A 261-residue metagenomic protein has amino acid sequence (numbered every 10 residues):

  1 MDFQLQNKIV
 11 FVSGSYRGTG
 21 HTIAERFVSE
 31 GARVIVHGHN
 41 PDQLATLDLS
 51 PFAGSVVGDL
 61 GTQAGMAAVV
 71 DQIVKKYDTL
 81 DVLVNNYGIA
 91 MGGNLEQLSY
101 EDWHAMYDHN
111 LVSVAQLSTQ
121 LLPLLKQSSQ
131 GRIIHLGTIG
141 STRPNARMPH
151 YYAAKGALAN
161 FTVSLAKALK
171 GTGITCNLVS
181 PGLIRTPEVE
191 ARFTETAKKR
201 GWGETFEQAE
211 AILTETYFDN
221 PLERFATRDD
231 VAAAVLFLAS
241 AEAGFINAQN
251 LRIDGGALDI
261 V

Functional and structural regions predicted by a protein language model:
I9, Y16-R17: Conserved glycine-rich cofactor-binding loop
N94-L95, D102-Y107, T216: Substrate-binding pocket helix/loop in short-chain dehydrogenase/reductase
S118, A154: Active-site helix of classical SDR
P123, K167-A168, G244: Alpha-helical segment proximal to the catalytic Tyr-Lys
T138: Residue(s) in the substrate-gating loop at a strand-loop-helix junction that position the organic substrate next
R143, V235-F237, N247-V261: Short C-terminal tail/terminal secondary-structure segment of NAD(P)H-dependent dehydrogenase/reductase domains
K170, T175, I246-A248: Short, small/polar-rich loop/turn modules that mediate ligand/substrate recognition or access, typified
